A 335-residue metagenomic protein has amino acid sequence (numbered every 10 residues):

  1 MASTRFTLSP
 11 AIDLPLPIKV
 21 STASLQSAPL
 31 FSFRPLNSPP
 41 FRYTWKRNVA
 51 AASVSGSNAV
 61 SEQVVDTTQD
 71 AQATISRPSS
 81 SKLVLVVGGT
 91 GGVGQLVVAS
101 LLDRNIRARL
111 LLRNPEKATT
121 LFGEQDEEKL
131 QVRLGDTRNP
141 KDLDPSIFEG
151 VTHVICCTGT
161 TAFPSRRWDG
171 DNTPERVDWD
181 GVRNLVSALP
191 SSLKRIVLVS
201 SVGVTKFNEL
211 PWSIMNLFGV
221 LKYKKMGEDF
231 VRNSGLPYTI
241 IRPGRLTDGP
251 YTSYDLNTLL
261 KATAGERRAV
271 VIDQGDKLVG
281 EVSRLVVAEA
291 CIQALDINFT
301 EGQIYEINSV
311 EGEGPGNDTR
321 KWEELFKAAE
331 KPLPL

Functional and structural regions predicted by a protein language model:
M1-A59: N-terminal chloroplast transit peptides
N37, I147, P174-D178, V220 (+2 more regions): Short, conserved glycine- and acidic-residue-centered signature motifs in active-site or ligand-binding loops
V64-A71, S76-G89, R167, R245-L335: Active-site-lining helix/loop region of Rossmann-like oxidoreductase modules
D70, P78, V84-L85, T90 (+2 more regions): NAD(P)H-binding glycine-rich loop region in Rossmannoid oxidoreductase-like domains and their noncatalytic homologs
S100-R107: Conserved S-adenosyl-L-methionine
D103, T160-R267, V271-I272: Glycine-/Pro-rich loop/turn segments that contact NAD(P) or position catalytic residues in Rossmann-like domains
R107, Q131, P237-T239, Q303: Conserved beta-strand segments of alpha/beta enzyme cores
